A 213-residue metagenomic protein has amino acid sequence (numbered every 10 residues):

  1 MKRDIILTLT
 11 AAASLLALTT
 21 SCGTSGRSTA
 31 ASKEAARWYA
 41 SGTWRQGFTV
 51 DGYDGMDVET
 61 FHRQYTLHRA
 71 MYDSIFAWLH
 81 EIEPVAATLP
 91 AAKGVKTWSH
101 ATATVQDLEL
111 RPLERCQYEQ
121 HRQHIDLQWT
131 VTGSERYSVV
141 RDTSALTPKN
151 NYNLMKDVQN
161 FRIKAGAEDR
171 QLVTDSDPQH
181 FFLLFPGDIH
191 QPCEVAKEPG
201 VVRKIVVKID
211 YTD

Functional and structural regions predicted by a protein language model:
M1-L9: Bacterial N-terminal signal peptides that target proteins for export
T19-S21: C-terminal motif of bacterial Sec signal peptides marking the signal peptidase cleavage site
G26-V105, R115-Q117: A short, N-terminal "cap"/entry segment at the start of jelly-roll beta-barrel domains of the cupin/DSBH fold
W98, E114-D126, A145-L154, G200: A short beta-loop-beta micro-motif enriched in histidine and acidic residues
T102-Q120, E135-L146, P186: Conserved short histidine dyad/triad with adjacent acidic residue
R122-E135, R141, N151-K164, K208: Short, conserved beta-strand element in jelly-roll/cupin
A165, V173-E194: Conserved metal-binding segment of the jelly-roll/cupin
F181-L183, P199-D213: A short hydrophobic beta-strand segment most commonly corresponding to one strand of the jelly-roll/cupin
